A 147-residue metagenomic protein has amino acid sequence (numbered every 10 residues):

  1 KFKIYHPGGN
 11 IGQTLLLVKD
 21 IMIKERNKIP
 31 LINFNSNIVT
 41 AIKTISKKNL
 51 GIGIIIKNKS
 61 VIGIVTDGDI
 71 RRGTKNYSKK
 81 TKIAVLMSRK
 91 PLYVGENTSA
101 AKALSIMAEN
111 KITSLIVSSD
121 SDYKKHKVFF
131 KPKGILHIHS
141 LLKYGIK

Functional and structural regions predicted by a protein language model:
K1-L16: YjeF_N-associated NAD(P)HX repair module
H6-G9, E25, S140: Glycine-rich beta-alpha junction loops
Q13-L16, I23-N27, T40, S46-L50 (+1 more regions): Short gly/pro-enriched beta-turn/loop segments at secondary-structure junctions
T14-I29, K80-P91: Bateman (tandem CBS) regulatory domains
L31-N49, T74, Y93-S121, F129-K131 (+1 more regions): The conserved cystathionine-beta-synthase
I52-I54, K59-P91, E96: Helical hairpin unit composed of two closely spaced alpha helices linked by a short loop
V61-I64, H126-I135: Glycine-rich acetyl-CoA-binding "A-motif" of GNAT/NAT acetyltransferases
